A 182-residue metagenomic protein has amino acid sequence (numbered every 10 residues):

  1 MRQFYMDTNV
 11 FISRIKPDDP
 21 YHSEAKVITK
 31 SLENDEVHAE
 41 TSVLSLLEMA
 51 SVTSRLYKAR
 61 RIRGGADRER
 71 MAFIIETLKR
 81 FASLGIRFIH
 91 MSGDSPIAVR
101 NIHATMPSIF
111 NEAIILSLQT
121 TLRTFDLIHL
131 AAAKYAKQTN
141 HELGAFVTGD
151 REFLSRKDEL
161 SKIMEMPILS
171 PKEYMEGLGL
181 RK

Functional and structural regions predicted by a protein language model:
M1-Q3, L116-Q119, L130-K182: Acidic, PIN/NYN-like endoribonuclease modules and their adjacent C-terminal/linker elements
M1-S45, S51-F73, P171-K182: Short, well-structured N-terminal submotif of metal-dependent ribonuclease cores
K26-T29, M71-A82, P107-F110, I114: Hydrophobic core segments within long, regular secondary-structure runs in both alpha- and beta-rich folds
S31, D35, L84, T139-N140: Alpha-helix C-cap/termination motif
H38, R87-F88, P167: Conserved beta-strand segments of alpha/beta enzyme cores
R63-A66, R70-I102: Low-complexity, serine/threonine/proline-enriched polar segments
I86-R151: Active-site neighborhoods of divalent-metal-dependent phosphate/nucleic-acid chemistry enzymes
